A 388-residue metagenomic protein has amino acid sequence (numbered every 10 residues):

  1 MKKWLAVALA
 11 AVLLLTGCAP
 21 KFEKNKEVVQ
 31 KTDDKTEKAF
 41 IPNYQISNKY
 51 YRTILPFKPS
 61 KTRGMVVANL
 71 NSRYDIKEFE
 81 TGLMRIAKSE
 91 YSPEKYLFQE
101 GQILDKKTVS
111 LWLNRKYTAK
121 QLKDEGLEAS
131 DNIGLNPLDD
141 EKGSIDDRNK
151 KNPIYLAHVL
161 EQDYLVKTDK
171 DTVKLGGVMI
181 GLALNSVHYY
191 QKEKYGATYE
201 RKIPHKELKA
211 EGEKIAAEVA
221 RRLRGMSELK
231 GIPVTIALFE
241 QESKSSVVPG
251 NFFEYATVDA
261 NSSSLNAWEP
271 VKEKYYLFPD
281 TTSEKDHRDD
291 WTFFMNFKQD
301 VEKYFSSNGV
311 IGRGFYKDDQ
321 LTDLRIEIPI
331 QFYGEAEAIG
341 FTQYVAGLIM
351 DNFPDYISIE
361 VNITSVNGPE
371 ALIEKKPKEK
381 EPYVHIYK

Functional and structural regions predicted by a protein language model:
K2-A8: Sec-dependent signal peptide recognition, specifically the positively charged N-region followed immediately by
L13-G17: C-terminal motif of bacterial Sec signal peptides marking the signal peptidase cleavage site
A19-F22: Bacterial signal peptide processing site
E27-K174: N-terminal Sec/ER secretory leader and immediately downstream segment of secreted/extracellular precursors
P153-H188, F305-I330: Short edge beta-strands and adjacent turn/loop segments
R201-E228, A336-S358: Short, non-transmembrane amphipathic alpha-helical segments
E240-H287, S306-S307, F315-Q320, N362-K388: Polar/charged, Gly/Pro-rich intrinsically disordered segments
L277-D355: Intrinsically disordered, low-complexity segments enriched in Gly and acidic/Ser/Thr residues that form flexible
